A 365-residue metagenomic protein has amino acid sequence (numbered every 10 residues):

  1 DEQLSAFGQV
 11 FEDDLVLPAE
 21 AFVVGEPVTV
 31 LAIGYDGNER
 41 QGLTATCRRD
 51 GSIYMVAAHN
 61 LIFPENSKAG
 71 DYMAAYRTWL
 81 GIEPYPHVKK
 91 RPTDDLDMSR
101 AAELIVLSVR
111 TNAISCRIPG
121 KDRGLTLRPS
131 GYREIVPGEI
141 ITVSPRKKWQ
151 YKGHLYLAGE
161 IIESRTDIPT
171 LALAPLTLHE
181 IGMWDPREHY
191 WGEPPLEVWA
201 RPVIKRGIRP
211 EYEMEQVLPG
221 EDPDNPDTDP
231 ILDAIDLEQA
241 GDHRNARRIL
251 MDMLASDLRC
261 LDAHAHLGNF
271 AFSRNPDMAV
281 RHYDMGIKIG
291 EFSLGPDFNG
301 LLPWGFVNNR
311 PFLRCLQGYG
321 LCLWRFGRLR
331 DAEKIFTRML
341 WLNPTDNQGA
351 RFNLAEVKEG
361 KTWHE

Functional and structural regions predicted by a protein language model:
D1-E20, V88-K89: Mixed-charge, Lys/Arg-rich low-complexity intrinsically disordered regions
G37-T46, T111-C116: Short aromatic-glycine-enriched beta-strand elements
S52-L61, D122-P129: A short macromolecule-binding patch
Y54-K89, P137, I161-D167: Intrinsically disordered, low-complexity, charged/polar segments
K90-D262, N269-P296, E333-T345, R351-F352 (+1 more regions): N-terminal alpha-helical interaction modules that lie
N225, R259, V307-P311, R328 (+1 more regions): Structural signature of alpha-solenoid helical repeat junctions
D277, N309-C322, E356-E365: Alpha-helical linker/edge segments of TPR/alpha-solenoid repeat scaffolds and analogous pre-/post-domain helices
S293-V307: Acidic, Ser/Thr- and Gly/Pro-rich intrinsically disordered linkers and low-complexity segments that flank or connect
